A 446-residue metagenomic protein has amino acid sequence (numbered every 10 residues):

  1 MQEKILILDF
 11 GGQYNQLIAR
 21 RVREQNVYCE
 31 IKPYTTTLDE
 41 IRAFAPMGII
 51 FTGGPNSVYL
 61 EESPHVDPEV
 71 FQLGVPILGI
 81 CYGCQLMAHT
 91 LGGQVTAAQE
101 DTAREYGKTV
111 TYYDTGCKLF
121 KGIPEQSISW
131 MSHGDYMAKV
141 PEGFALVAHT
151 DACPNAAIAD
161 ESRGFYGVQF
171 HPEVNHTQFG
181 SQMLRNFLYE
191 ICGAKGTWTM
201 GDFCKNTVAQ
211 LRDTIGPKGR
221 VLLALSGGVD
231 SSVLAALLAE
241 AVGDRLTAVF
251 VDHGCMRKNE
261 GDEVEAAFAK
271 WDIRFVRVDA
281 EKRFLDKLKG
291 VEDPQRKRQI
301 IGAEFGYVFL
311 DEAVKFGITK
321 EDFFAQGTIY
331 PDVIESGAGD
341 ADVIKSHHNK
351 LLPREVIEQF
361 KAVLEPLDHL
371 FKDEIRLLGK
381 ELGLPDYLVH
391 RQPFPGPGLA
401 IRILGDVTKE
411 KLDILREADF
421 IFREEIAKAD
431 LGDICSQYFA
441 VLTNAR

Functional and structural regions predicted by a protein language model:
M1-F51, P55-V66, F71-L73, Q85 (+2 more regions): RNA-binding accessory domains that recognize and position tRNA/RNA substrates
I77-G83: Conserved helicase ATPase motor motifs in RecA-like P-loop NTPase domains
V221-L222, D322-G327: Short glycine-rich phosphate-binding loop at a beta-alpha junction
E281, G327-I329: Short loop/turn motifs enriched for small/polar and acidic residues
K320-F324, D332-V333: Active-site-proximal cofactor/substrate-binding loop regions of enzyme domains
I329-A338: Short beta-strand-loop/turn "lid" adjacent to the catalytic site in phosphate-handling enzymes
